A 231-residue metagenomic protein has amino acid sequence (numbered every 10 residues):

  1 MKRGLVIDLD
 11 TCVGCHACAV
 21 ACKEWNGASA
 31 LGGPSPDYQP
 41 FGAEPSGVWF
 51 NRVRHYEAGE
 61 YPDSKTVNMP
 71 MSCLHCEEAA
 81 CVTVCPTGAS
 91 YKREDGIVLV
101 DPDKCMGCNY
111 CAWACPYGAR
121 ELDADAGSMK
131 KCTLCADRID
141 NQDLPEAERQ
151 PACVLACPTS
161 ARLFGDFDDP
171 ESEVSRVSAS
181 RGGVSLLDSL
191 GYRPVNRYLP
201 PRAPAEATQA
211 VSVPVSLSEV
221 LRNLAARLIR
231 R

Functional and structural regions predicted by a protein language model:
M1-R231: Non-ligating segments of multi-cofactor redox enzymes
